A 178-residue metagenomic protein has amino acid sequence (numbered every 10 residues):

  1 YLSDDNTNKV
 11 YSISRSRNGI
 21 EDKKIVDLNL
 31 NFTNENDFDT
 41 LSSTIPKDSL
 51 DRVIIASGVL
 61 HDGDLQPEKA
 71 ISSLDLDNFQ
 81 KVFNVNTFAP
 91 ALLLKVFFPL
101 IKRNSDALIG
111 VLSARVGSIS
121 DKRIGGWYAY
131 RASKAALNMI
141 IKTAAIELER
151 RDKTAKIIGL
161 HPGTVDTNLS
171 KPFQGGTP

Functional and structural regions predicted by a protein language model:
Y1-V10: Canonical Rossmann dinucleotide-binding motif of NAD(H)/NADP(H)-dependent dehydrogenases/reductases, specifically
S12-G19: Short, polar loop motifs at secondary-structure junctions
I20-D37: Rossmann-fold cofactor-recognition segment
S43-S57: A glycine-rich helix->loop->beta "capping" turn within Rossmann-like NAD(P)(H)-dependent oxidoreductase domains
V59-G63, P67-F88, K102-R151, G163: Catalytic loop of short-chain dehydrogenase/reductase
A89-L94: Conserved internal alpha-helix within the Rossmann fold of NAD(P)-dependent oxidoreductases
K156-P162: Conserved SDR Rossmann-fold cofactor-binding beta-strand/turn motif
P162-P172: Short, flexible catalytic-loop segment of classical short-chain dehydrogenase/reductase
